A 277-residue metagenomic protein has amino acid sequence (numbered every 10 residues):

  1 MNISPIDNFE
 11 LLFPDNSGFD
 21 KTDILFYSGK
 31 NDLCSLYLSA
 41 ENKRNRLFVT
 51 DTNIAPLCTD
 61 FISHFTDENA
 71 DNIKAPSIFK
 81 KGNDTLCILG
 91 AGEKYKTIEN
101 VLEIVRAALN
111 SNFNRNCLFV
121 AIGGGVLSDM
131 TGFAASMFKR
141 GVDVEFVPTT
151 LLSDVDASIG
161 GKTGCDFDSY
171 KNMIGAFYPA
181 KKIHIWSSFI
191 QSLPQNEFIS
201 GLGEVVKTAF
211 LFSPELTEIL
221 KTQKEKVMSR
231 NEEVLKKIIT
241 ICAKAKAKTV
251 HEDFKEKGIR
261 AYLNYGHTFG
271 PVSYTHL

Functional and structural regions predicted by a protein language model:
M1-L118: ATP/NTP phosphate-donor binding region
N16-G18, G132-E225: A glycine/threonine-rich phosphate-anchoring loop and its flanking beta-alpha core in nucleotide/phosphate-binding
V126-G132: Short glycine/serine/threonine-rich phosphate/pyrophosphate-binding segments that cradle anionic phosphate groups
M228-K248, D253-E256: Conserved, helical-rich catalytic subdomain that frames metal- and/or nucleotide-binding sites in enzyme alpha/beta
I259-Y262: Conserved phosphate/pyrophosphate-binding and hydrolysis machinery centered on Walker-type P-loop NTPases, extending
H267: Acidic, metal-coordinating catalytic segment for phosphate/diphosphate chemistry, firing primarily on the Nudix
T275-L277: Conserved small/polar residues in nucleotide/adenosyl-binding loops
